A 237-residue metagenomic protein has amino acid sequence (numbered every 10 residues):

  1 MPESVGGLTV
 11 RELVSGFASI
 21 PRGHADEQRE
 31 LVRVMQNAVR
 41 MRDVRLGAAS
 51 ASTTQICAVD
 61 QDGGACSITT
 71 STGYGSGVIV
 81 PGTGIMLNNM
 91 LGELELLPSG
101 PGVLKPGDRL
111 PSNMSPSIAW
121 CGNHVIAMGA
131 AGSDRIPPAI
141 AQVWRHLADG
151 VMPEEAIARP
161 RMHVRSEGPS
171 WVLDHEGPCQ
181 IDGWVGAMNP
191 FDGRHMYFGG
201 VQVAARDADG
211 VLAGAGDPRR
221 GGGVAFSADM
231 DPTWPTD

Functional and structural regions predicted by a protein language model:
G6-R42, A51-D192: Proteins synthesized as precursors that undergo proteolytic processing into mature forms
I140-R145, V164-D237: C-terminal catalytic or substrate-handling cores of phosphate/nucleotide- and metal-cofactor-dependent proteins acting
